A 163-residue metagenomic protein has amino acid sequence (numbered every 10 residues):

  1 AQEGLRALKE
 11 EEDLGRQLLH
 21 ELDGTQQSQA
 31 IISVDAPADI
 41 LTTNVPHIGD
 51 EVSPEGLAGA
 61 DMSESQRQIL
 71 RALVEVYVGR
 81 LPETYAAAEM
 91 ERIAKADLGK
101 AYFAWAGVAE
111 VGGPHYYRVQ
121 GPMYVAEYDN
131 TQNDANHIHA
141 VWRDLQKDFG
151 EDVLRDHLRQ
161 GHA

Functional and structural regions predicted by a protein language model:
A1-A163: A cross-kingdom marker for long, charged
